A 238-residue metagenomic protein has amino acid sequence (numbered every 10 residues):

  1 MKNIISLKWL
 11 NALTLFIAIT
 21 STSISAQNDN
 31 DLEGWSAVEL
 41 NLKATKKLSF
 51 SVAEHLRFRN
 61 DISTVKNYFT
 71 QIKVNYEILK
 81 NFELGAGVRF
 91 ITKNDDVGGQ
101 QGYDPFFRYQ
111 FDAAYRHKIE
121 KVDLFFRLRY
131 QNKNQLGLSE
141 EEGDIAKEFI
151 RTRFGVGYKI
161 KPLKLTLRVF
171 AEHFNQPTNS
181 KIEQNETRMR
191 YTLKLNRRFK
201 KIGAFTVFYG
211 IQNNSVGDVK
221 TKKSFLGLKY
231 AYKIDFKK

Functional and structural regions predicted by a protein language model:
M1-L32, I234-K238: Bacterial Sec-dependent N-terminal signal peptides
Q27-G87, I91-N94: Start-of-domain marker
N30-G34, K66-Y68, P105-Y109, D144-I150 (+2 more regions): Residues that define the transmembrane beta-barrel architecture of outer-membrane proteins
V38-L42, I72-Y76, F111-Y115, Y130 (+3 more regions): Residues on the lipid-exposed face of transmembrane beta-strands in outer-membrane beta-barrel proteins
K46-V52, N81-A86, E120-L124, P162-L167 (+2 more regions): Repeated loop/turn-to-beta-strand initiation elements of outer-membrane beta-barrel proteins
E54-N60, V88-N94, H117-I119, Y130-N134 (+3 more regions): Transmembrane beta-strands of outer-membrane beta-barrel pores
D123, R127-T206, G210-Q212: Outer-membrane beta-barrel transmembrane domain signature
K194-K238: Long hydrophobic alpha-helical segments typical of transmembrane helices together with their membrane-interfacial
